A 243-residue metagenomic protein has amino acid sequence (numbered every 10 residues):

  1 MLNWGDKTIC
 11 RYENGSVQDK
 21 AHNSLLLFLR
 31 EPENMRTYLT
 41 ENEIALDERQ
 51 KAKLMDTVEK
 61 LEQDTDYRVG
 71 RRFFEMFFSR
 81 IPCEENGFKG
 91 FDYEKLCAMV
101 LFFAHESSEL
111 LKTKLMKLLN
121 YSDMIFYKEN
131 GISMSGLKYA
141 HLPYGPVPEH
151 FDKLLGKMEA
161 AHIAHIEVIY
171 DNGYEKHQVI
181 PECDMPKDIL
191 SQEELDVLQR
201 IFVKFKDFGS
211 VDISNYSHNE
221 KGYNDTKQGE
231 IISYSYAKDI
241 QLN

Functional and structural regions predicted by a protein language model:
M1: Polyanion-binding surface elements
W4-Q18: Recognition helix of helix-turn-helix/homeodomain-like DNA-binding domains that insert into the DNA major groove
Y12, L29-R30: Hydrophobic residues in alpha-helical segments
S16-L27: Short, basic-rich loop-to-helix N-cap that marks the start of a DNA-contacting helix
S24, E31-N243: Domain-edge interaction signal
